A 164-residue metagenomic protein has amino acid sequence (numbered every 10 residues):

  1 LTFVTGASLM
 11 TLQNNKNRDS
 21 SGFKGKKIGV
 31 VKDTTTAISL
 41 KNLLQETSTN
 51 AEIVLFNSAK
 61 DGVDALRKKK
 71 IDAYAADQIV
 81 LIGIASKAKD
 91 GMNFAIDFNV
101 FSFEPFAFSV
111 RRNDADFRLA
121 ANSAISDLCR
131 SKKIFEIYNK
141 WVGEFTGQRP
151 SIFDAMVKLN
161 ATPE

Functional and structural regions predicted by a protein language model:
T2-Q13, Q78, A85-I125, E144-E164: Periplasmic-binding protein-like
T11-I28: Flexible hinge/capping segments at coil-to-helix
Q13, V31-T34, S58-A59, A75-A85 (+2 more regions): Beta->alpha turn/N-cap motifs
N15, I53-A65, E104: Short helix-initiation/N-cap motifs at beta->coil->alpha
R18, G29-L44, Q78: Secondary-structure junction motif
S21-K24, N42, A59-I79, K87: Short helices/loops that flank or line small-molecule/ion binding pockets
G25-D33, F56, R111: Short beta-strand->loop
T35-V54, M92-F94, I125-E164: Ligand-binding clefts/hinges and TM-proximal coupling segments of bilobed small-molecule sensing domains
